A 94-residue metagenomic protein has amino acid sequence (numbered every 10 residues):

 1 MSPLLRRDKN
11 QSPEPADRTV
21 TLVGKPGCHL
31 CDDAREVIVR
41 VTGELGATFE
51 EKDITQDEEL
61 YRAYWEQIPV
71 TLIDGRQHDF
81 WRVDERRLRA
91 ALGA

Functional and structural regions predicted by a protein language model:
M1-E14, E44, T55, R76 (+2 more regions): Non-globular targeting/processing and membrane-anchoring segments
R7, L30, H78-R82: A structural signal for the main folded, soluble domain(s) of proteins
N10-R40: Local sequence-structure signature of Cys/Sec-based thiol-disulfide redox active-site neighborhoods
D33-E36, A63-E66, V83: Generic recognition of short, well-ordered alpha-helical segments
E36-D53: Conserved helix-turn-beta segment immediately C-terminal to the redox Cys motif in thioredoxin-like folds
T48-Q67: Thioredoxin-like thiol-disulfide oxidoreductase module
P69-Q77: A short, hydrophobic beta-strand/beta-hairpin element that forms part of a small beta-sheet core
